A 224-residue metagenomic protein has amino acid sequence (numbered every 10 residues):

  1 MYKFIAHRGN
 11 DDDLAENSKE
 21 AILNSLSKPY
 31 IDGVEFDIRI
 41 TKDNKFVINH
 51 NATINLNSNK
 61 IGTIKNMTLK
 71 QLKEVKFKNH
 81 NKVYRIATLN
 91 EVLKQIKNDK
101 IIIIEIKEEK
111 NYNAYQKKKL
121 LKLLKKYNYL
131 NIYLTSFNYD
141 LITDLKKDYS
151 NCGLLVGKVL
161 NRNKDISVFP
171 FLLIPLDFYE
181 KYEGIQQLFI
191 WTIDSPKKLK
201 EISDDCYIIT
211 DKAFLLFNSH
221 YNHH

Functional and structural regions predicted by a protein language model:
M1-H224: Phosphate-group recognition and catalysis centered on beta-loop-alpha active-site segments
